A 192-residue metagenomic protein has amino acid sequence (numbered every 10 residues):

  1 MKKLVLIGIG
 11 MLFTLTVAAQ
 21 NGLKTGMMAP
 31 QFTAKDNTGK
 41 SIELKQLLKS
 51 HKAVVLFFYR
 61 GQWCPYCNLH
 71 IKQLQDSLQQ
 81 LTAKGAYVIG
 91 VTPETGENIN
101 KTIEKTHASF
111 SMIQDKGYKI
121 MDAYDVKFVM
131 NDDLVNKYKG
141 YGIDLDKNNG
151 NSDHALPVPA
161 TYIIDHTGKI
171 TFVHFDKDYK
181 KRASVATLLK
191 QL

Functional and structural regions predicted by a protein language model:
M1-G22: Bacterial Sec-dependent N-terminal signal peptides
A19-Q46: N-terminal "domain-start" segment that seeds a small globular fold
A29-P30, A53-V54, V158-A160: Short loop/turn microsegments at loop-to-beta-strand junctions
K45-N68, K72-L74: Short active-site neighborhood of thiol/selenol oxidoreductases, capturing the structured segment around
R60, C67, T92, P157 (+1 more regions): Solvent-exposed, acidic/flexible segments
L69-D125: Structural microenvironment flanking redox-active thiols in thiol-disulfide oxidoreductases
D115-K180: Thiol/selenol-based redox catalytic cores and closely related redox-interacting motifs
Y179-Q191: A short, polar/charged loop-to-alpha-helix boundary motif
